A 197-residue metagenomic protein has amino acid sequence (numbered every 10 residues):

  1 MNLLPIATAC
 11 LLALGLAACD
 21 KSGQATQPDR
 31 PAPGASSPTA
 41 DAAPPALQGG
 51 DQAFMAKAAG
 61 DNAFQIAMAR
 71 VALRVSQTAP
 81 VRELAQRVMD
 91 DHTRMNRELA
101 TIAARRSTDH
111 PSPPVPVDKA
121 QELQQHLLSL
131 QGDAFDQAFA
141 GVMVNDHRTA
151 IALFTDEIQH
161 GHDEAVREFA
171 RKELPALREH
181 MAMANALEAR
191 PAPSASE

Functional and structural regions predicted by a protein language model:
N2-I6, A13-G15, C19-E197: His/Met- and acidic-residue-enriched segments that coordinate or traffic transition-metal cofactors and support
